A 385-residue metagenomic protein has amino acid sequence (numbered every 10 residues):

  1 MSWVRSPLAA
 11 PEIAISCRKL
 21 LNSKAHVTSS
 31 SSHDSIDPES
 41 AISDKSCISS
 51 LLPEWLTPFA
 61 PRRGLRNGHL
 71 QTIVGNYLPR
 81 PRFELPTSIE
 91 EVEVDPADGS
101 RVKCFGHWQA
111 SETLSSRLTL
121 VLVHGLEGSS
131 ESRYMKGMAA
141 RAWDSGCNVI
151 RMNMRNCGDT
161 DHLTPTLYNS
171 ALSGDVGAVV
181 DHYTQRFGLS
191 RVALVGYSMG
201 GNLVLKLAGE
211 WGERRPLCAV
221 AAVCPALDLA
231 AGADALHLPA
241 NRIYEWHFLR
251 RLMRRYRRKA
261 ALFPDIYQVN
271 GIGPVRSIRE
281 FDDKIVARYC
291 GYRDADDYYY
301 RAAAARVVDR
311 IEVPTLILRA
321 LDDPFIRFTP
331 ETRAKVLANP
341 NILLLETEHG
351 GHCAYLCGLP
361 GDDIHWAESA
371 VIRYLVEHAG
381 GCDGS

Functional and structural regions predicted by a protein language model:
L70-E112: N-terminal cap/lid segment of alpha/beta-hydrolase-fold proteins
Q109-D159, H182: Short, surface-exposed "cap/lid" segments of acyl-processing enzymes
R141, R155-A193: Catalytic nucleophile-loop/oxyanion-hole region of alpha/beta-hydrolase and closely related hydrolase-like folds
Q185, L189-C290: Alpha/beta-hydrolase-fold enzymes
D309, P324-P330: Conserved alpha/beta-hydrolase "acid-adjacent" motif
I311, I317-R319: Short beta-strand/loop motif that positions the catalytic acidic residue of the alpha/beta-hydrolase fold
L337-A354: Catalytic histidine neighborhood in serine/cysteine hydrolases with alpha/beta-hydrolase-type architecture
G350-I364: Catalytic histidine-centered segment of alpha/beta-hydrolase-like enzymes
